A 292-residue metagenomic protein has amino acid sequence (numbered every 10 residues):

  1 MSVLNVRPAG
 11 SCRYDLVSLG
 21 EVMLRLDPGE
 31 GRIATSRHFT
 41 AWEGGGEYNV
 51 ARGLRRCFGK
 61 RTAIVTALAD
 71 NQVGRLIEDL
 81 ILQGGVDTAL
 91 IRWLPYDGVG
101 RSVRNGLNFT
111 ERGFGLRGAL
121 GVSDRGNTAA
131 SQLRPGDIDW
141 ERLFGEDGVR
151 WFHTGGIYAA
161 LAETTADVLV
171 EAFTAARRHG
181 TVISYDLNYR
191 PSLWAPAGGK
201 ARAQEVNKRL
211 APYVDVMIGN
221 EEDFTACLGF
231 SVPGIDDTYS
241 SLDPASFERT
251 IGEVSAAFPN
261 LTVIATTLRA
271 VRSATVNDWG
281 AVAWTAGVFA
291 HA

Functional and structural regions predicted by a protein language model:
M1-I33: Positively charged, low-complexity intrinsically disordered leader regions
T35-G44, A290-A292: Short pre-catalytic strand/loop immediately N-terminal to key active-site residues, enriched for Gly-Thr
W42, V50-R61, Q83: Alpha-helix C-terminal capping segments
G59, R177-V182, F258-T262: A short helix->loop->beta-strand "cap" motif at the edges of active sites that frequently abuts
K60-G156, I183: Conserved N-terminal subdomain of the carbohydrate kinase-like
V168-G180, E205-Y213: Catalytic-core regions built around general acid/base machinery
G180-L187, L193: Short beta-strand/loop segments at the ligand-binding rim of alpha/beta enzyme cores
R190-G287: Conserved phosphate/ATP/ADP-binding segment of small-molecule kinases
